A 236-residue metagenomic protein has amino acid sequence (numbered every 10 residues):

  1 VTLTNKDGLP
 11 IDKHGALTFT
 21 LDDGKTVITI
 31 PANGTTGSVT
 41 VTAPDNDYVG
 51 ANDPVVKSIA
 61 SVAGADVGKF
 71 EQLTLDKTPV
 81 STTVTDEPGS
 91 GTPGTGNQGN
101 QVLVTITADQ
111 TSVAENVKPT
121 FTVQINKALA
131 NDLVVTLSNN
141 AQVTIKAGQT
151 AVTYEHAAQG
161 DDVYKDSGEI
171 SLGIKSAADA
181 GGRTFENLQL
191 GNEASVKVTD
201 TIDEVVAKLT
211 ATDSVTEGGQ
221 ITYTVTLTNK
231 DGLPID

Functional and structural regions predicted by a protein language model:
V1, H14-F19, T36-D66, N131-L137 (+2 more regions): Contiguous beta-strand segments of beta-sheet-rich domains
V1, N33, V41, V84 (+7 more regions): Extracellular/surface recognition and adhesion modules
N5-F19, I125-V135, N229-D236: A short beta-turn/strand-edge loop motif at beta-sheet boundaries
T26, T35-V41, V80, A141-V143 (+2 more regions): Short strand-edge motifs at loop-to-beta-strand transitions and within beta-strands of extracellular beta-rich domains
S61-N97, A177-E204: Terminal edge beta-strands and adjacent linker/stalk segments of extracellular immunoglobulin-superfamily beta-sandwich
N97, Q110-V117, D213-G219: Short, solvent-exposed loop/linker segments at the N-terminal edge of repeated beta-sheet extracellular domains
I106-D109, S138-N140, L209-T212: Surface-exposed, proline-enriched loop/turn segments that connect beta strands in immunoglobulin-like
